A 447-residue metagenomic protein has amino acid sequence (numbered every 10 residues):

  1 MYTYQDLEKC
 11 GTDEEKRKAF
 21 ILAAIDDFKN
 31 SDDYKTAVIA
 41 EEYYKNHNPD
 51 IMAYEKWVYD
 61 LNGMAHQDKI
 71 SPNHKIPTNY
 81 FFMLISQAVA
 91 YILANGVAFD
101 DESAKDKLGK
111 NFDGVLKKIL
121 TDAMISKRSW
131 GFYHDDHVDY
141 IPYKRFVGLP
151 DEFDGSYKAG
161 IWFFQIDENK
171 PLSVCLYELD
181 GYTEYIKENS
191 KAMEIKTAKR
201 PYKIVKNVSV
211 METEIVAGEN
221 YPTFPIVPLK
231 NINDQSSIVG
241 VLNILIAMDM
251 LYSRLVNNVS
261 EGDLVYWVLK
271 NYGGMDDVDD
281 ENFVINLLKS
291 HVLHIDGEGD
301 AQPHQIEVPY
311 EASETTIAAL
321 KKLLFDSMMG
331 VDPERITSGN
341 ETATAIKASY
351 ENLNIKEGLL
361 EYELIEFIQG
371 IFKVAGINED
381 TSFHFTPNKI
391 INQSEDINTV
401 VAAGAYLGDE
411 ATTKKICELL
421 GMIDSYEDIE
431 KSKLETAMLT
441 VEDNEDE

Functional and structural regions predicted by a protein language model:
M1-Y140: Extended, helix-rich architectural segments
C10-K18, D32-D33, H47, I70-F82 (+14 more regions): Intrinsic-disorder-associated interaction segments
R17-I21, T36, L172, E281 (+2 more regions): Short amphipathic alpha-helical segments that mediate assembly, nucleic-acid/protein binding, or membrane association
F82-Y91, I125-S129, L242-N258, K414: Short, hydrophobic/amphipathic alpha-helical patches that form generic packing surfaces within helical domains
L108-L116, A123, G240, T316 (+2 more regions): Short amphipathic alpha-helical segments
L120, M124-I226: Extended, regular secondary-structure scaffolds
S209-E341: Extended, charged amphipathic alpha-helical segments
D276-H294, V308, A312-T315, A319-E447: C-terminal helix-loop subdomains that flank or include functional centers
